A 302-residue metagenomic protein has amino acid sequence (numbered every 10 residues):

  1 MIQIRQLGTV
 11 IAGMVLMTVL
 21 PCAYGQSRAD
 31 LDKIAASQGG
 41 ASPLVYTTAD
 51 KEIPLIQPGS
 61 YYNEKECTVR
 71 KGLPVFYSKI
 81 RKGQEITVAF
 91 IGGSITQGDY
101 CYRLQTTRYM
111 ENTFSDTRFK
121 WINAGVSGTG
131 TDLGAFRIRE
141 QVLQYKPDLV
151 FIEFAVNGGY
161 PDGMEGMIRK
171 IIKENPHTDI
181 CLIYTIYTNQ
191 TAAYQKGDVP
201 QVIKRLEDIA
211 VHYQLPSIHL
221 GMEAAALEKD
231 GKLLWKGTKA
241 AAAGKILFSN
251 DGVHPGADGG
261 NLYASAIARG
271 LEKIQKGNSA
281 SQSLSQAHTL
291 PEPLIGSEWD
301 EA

Functional and structural regions predicted by a protein language model:
M1-F90, T96, E111-T117, K232 (+2 more regions): N-terminal secretory targeting modules
I91-G92, L220: A secondary-structure boundary/capping signal
S94-I95, G125-S127: Catalytic nucleophile serine of serine hydrolases, specifically the conserved "nucleophile elbow" pentapeptide
T96-L104: Glycine- and acidic-residue-enriched helix-capping/strand-helix junction motifs
L104, R108-K120, S127-K276: Alpha-helical cap/lid subdomain in secreted, periplasmic, or secretory-pathway luminal O-acyl-processing enzymes
